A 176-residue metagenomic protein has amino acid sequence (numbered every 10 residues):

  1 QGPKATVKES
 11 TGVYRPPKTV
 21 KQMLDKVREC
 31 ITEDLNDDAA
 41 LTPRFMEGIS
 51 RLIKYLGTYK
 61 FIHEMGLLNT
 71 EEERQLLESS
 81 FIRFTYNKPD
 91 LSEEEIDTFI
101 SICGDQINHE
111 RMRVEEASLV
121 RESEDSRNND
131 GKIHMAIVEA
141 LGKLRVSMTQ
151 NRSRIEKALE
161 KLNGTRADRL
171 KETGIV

Functional and structural regions predicted by a protein language model:
Q1-V176: Intrinsically disordered, low-complexity, charged/polar segments
